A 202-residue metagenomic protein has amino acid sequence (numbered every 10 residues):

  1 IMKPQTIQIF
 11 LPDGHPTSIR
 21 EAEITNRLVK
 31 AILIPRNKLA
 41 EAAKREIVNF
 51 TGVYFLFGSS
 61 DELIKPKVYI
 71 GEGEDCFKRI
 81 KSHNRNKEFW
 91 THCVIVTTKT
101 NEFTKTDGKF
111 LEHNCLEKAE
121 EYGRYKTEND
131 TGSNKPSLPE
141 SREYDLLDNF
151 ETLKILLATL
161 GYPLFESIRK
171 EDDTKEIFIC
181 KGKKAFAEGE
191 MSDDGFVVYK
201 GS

Functional and structural regions predicted by a protein language model:
I1-S82, E102, T106, F110 (+3 more regions): GIY-YIG nuclease catalytic motif and its immediate N-terminal context
L33, H92, D130, D173-K175: Residue-level signal for well-ordered alpha-helical segments
R36, E62, T97, K135-L138 (+1 more regions): Generic, low-specificity signal for short hydrophobic/alpha-helical stretches with a mild N-terminal bias, encompassing
E46-V48, L63, K87, K181 (+1 more regions): A generic structural signal for short, solvent-exposed coil/turn residues that cap or connect secondary-structure
F50-T51, F77-R85, T91-E166: Structure-specific nucleic-acid interaction/processing domains
V53-L56, K67-I70, V94-V96, E188 (+1 more regions): Ordered hydrophobic segments in well-structured contexts
P136-S202: A general nucleic-acid interaction/assembly signal
